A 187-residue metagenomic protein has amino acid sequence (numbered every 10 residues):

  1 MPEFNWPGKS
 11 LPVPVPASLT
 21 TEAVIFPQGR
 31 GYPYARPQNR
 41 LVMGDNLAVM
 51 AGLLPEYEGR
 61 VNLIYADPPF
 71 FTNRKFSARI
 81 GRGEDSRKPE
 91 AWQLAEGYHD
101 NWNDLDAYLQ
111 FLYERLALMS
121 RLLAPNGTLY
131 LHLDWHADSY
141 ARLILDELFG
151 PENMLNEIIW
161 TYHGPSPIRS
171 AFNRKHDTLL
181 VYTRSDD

Functional and structural regions predicted by a protein language model:
M1-L118, N126, Y130, H136: DnaQ-like (DEDDh/DEDDy) 3′-5′ exonuclease domain used for proofreading and 3′-end trimming on nucleic acids
R79-G83, D146-L148, F172-R174: Short secondary-structure boundary/capping segments
R121-L123, H132, L148: Conserved helix-to-beta-strand junction in the class I
P125-G127, E152-M154, H176-T178: Short glycine-/polar-rich loops that comprise or flank the Walker A/P-loop and associated switch/sensor motifs
D134-A137, G164-S166: Acidic, metal-coordinating catalytic cores used for nucleic-acid/nucleotide bond scission and strand-transfer chemistry
S139-W160: Conserved Class I S-adenosyl-L-methionine
H163-D187: Flexible, glycine-/basic-rich loop-and-beta segments that form/coincide with the SAM-dependent methyltransferase
